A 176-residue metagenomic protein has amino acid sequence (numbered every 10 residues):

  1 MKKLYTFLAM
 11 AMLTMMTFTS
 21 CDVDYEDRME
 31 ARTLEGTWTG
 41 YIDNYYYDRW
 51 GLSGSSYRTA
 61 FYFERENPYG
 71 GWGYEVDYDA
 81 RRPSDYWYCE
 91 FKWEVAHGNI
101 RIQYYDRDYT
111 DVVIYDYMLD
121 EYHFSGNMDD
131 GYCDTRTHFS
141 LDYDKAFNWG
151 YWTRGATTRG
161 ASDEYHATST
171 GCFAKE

Functional and structural regions predicted by a protein language model:
M1-L8: Bacterial N-terminal signal peptides that target proteins for export
K3, T14, Y57-T59, D120 (+1 more regions): N-terminal leader/targeting signatures
K3, T14-Y41, E164-E176: Bacterial Sec-dependent N-terminal signal peptides
A9, G36, G40, G71-G73 (+2 more regions): Small side chains
M16-F18, E35, R58, H97 (+2 more regions): Surface-exposed or flexible loop/turn and strand-edge residues in extracellular/cell-surface modules
E30-S56, F91: Tryptophan-anchored aromatic micro-motifs
R49-R101, Y105: N-terminal glycine/threonine-rich, aromatic-flanked beta-hairpin/loop signature
G98-E176: Beta-sheet ligand-binding and adhesion/scaffold domains
